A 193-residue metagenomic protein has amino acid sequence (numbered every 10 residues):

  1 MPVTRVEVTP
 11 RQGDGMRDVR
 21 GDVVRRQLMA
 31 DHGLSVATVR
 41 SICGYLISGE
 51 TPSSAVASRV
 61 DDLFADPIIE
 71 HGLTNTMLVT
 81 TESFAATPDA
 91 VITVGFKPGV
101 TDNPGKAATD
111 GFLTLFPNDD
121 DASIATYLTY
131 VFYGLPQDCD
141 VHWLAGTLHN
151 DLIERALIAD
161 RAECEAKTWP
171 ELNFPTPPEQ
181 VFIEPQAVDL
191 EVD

Functional and structural regions predicted by a protein language model:
M1-D193: Core nucleic-acid recognition elements
